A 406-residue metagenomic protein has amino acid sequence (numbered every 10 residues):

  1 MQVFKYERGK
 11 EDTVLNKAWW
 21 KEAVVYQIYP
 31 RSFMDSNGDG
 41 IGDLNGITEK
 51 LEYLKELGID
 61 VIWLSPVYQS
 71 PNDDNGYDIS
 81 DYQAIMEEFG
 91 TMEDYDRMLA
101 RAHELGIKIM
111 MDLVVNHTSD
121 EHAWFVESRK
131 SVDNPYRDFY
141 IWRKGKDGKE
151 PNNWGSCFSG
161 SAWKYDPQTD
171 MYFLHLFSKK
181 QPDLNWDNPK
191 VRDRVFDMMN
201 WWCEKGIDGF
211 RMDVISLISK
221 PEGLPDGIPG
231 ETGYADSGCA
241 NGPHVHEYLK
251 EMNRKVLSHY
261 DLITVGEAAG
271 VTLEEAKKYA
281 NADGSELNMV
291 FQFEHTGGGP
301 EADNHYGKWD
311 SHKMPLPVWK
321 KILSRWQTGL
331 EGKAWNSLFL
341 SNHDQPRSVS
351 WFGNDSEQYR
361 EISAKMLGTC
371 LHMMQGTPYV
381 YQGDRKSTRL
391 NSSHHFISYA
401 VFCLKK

Functional and structural regions predicted by a protein language model:
Q2-R389, S398: Active-site and adjacent substrate-binding regions of carbohydrate-active enzymes
L390-K406: Single conserved hydrophobic/aromatic residue that forms the stacking wall/gate of nucleotide- or nucleobase-binding
